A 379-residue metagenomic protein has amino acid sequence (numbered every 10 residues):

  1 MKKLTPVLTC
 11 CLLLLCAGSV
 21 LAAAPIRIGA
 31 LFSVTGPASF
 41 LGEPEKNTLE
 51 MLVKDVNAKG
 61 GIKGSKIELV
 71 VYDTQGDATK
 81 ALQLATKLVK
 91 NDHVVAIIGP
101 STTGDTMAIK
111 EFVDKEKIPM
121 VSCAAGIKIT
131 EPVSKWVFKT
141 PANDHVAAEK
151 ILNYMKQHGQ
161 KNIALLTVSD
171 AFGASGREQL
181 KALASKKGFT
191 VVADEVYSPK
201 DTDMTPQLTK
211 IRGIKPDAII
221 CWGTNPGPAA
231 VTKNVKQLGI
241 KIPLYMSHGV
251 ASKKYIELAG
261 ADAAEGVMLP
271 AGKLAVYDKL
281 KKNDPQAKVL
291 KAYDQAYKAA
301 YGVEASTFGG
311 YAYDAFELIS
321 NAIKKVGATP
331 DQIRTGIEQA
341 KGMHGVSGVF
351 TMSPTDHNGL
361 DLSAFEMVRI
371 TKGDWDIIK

Functional and structural regions predicted by a protein language model:
L4-L12, C16, A22-K379: Extracytosolic ligand-binding ectodomains
